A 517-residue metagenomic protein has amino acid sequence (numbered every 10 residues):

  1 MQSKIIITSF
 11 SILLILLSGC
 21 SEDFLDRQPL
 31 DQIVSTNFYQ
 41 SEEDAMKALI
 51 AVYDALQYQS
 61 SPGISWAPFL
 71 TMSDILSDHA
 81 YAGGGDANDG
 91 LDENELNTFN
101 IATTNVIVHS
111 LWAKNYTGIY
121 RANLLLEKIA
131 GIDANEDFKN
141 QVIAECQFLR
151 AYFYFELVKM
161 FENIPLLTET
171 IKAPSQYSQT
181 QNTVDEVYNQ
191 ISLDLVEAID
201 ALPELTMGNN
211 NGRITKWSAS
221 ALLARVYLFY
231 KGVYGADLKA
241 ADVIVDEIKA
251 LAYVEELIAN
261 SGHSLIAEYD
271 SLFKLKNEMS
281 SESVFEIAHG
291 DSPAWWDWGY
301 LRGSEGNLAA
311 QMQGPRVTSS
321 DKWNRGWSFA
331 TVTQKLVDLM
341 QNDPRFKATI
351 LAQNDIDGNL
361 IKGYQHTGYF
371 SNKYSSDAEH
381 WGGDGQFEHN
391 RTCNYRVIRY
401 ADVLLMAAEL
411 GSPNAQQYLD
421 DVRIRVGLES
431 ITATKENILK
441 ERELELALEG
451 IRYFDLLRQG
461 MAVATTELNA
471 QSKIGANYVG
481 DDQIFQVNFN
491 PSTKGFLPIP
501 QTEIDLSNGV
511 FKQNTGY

Functional and structural regions predicted by a protein language model:
M1-L30: Bacterial Sec-dependent N-terminal signal peptides
C20, E42, I101-N105, N115-G118 (+5 more regions): Long, intrinsically disordered, low-complexity segments
S21-D89, I164, Y188, V196-I199 (+1 more regions): An aromatic- and glycine-enriched ligand-binding surface/loop that stacks and positions planar moieties
S41-M46, I50-I64, G85-F161, Y177-S178 (+6 more regions): Conserved, well-structured interaction surfaces
G90-T98, Q334-R399: Flexible, polar/acidic helix-loop-strand segments at domain edges
D137-A144, M207-A219, L272, I431: A glycine-rich, coil/turn loop motif that links secondary-structure elements
